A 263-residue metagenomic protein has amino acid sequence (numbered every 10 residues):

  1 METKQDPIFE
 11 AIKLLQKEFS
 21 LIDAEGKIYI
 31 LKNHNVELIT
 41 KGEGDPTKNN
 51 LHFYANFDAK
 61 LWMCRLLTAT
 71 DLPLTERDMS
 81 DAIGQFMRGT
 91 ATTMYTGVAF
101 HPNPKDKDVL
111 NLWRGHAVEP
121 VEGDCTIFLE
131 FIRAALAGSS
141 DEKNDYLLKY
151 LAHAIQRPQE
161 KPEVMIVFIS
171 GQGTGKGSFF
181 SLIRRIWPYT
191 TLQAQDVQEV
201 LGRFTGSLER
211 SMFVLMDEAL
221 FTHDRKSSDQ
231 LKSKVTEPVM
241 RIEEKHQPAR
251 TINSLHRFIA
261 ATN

Functional and structural regions predicted by a protein language model:
M1-E142, G206-E209: N-terminal nucleic-acid engagement/recognition segments and initiation subdomains in replication, restriction
D23, I30, V167-I169, L215 (+1 more regions): A structural signal for short, well-ordered beta-strand segments and their strand-loop junctions that often border
I39, R114, I169, E243 (+1 more regions): Residues in well-ordered beta-strands of folded domains
F100-T222, S227-S228: P-loop NTPase catalytic core of nucleic-acid-dependent motor ATPases
Q156, P188, T236-E237, N263: Residues at helix-coil transition
G202-E209, E243-A261: AAA+/SF3 P-loop NTPase mechanochemical coupling elements
D217-L220, P238-I242, R257-N263: Conserved catalytic/coupling elements of P-loop NTPase cores
S228-R250: Conserved catalytic/switch belt of AAA+ P-loop NTPases
